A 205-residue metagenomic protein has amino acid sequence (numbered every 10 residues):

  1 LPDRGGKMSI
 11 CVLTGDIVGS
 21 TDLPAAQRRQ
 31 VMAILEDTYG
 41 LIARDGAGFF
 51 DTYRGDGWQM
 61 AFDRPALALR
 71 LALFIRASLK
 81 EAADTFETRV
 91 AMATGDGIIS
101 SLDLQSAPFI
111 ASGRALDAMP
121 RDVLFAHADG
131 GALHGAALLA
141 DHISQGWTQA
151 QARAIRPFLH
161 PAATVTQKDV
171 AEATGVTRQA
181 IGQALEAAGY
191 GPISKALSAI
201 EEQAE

Functional and structural regions predicted by a protein language model:
L1-E205: Regulatory and interdomain segments flanking nucleotide-handling catalytic cores in signaling/defense enzymes
